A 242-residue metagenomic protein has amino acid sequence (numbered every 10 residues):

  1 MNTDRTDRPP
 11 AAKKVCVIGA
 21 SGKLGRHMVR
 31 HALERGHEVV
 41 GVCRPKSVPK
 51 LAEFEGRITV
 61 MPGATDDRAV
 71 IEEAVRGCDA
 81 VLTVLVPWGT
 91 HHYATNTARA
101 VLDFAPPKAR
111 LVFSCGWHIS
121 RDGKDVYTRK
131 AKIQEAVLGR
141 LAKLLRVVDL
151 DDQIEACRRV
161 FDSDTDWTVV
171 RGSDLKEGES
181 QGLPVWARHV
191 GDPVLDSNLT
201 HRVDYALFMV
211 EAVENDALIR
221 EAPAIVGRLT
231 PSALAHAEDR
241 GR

Functional and structural regions predicted by a protein language model:
N2-P9, K13-K14, S21-K23, A109-L111 (+1 more regions): Mid/C-terminal beta-alpha module of Rossmann-like enzyme folds, strongest in SDR-family dehydrogenases/epimerases
K13-R35: N-terminal Rossmann NAD(P)H-binding glycine-rich loop of SDR-like oxidoreductase domains
V42-K46, A64-T65: N-terminal Rossmann-fold cofactor-binding loop
T59-C78: Conserved Rossmann-fold cofactor-binding substructure of NAD(P)-dependent oxidoreductases
V81-S120, E155: NAD(P)-cofactor binding segment of oxidoreductase domains
R121-D125, S163, E177-P184, A212-E221: Glycine/proline-rich active-site loop of Rossmann-fold NAD(P)-dependent oxidoreductases
R129-V148, D192-S197, A235-R242: Alpha-helical membrane-targeting segments
C157-G178: Conserved beta-loop-beta element that borders a ligand/cofactor-binding pocket
